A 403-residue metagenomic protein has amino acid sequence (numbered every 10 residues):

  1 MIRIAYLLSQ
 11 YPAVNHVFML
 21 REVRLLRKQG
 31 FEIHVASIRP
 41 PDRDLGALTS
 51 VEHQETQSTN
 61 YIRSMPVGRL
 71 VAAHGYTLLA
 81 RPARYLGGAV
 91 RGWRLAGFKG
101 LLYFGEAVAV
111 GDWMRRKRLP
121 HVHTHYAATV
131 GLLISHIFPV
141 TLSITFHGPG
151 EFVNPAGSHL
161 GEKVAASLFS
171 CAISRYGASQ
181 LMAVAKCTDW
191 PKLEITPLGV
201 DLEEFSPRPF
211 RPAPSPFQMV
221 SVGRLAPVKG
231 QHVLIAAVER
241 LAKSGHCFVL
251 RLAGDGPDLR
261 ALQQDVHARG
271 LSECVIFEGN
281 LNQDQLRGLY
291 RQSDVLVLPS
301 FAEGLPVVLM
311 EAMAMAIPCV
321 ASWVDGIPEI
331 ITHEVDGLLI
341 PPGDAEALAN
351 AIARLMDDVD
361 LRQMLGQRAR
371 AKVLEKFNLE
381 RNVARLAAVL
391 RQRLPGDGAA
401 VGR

Functional and structural regions predicted by a protein language model:
M1-M65, R115-R116, L198, A384 (+1 more regions): N-terminal subdomain of nucleotide-sugar transferases
V17, F217, S221-H246, L250 (+3 more regions): A conserved mid-protein helix/loop that constitutes part of the nucleotide-sugar donor-binding site
V164, N280-L281, G288-S293: Short alpha-helical donor nucleotide-sugar binding micro-motif in glycosyltransferases
Y176, G199: Carbohydrate-associated surface elements
Q263-L281: Nucleotide-activated donor-binding/catalytic signature segment of Leloir-type glycosyltransferases, i.e., the conserved
F301: Aromatic "clamp/platform" in nucleotide-sugar-dependent glycosyltransferases that forms part of the donor/acceptor
P318-A321, I331: Short hydrophobic beta-strand element within catalytic cores of glycosyltransferases and related nucleotide-activated
H333-E334, L338-A345, R354-V359: Conserved acidic donor-binding segment of nucleotide-sugar-dependent glycosyltransferases
